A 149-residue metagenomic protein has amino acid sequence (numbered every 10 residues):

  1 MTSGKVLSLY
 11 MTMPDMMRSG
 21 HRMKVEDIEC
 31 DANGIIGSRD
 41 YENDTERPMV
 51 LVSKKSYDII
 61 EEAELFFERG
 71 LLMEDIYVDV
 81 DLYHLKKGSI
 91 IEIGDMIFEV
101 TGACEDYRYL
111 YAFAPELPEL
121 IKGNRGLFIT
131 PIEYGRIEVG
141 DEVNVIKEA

Functional and structural regions predicted by a protein language model:
M1-A103, E148: Electropositive, beta-rich accessory/interaction domains or terminal extensions that provide binding surfaces
S38-Y41, T130, V139: Short, electropositive, low-hydrophobicity segments enriched in small/polar residues
A63-D75, Y111-G126: Short, basic/aromatic beta-hairpin or loop at an interaction surface
D79-D81, T130-Y134: A structural micro-motif recognizing beta-strand termini and the immediately following turn/loop segments
L85, I91-E92, R136-E138, V143: Short, well-ordered loop/turn sites that connect or cap secondary structure elements
I97-G102, E119-P131: Active-site scaffold segments
D106-Y107: Short, surface-exposed beta-strand-loop junctions and turns on beta-sheet-rich folds
E133-R136, E148-A149: A short, acidic, flexible beta-alpha connecting loop/helix-capping segment that sits on the rim of active
